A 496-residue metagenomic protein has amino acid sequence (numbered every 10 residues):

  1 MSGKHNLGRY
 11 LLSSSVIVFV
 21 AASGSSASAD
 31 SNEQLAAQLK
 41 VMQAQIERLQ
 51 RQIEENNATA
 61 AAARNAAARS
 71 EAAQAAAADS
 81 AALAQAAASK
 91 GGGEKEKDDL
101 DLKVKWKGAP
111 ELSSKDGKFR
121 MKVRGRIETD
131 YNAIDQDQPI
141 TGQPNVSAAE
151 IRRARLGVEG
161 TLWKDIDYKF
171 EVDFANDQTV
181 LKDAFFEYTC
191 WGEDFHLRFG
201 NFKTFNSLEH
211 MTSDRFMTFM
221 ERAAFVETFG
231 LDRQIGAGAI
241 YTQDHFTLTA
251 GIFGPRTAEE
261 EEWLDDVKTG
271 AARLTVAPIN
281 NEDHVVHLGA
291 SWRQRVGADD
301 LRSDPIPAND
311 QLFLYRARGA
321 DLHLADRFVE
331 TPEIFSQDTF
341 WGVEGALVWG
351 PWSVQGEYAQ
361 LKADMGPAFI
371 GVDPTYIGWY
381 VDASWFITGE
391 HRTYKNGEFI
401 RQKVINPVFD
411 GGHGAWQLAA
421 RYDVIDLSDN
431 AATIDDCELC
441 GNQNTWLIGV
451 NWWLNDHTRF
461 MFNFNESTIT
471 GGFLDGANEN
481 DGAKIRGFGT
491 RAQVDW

Functional and structural regions predicted by a protein language model:
S2-S26: Gram-negative bacterial Sec-dependent N-terminal signal peptides
Y10-L11, L102-K103, E150, F229-G230 (+3 more regions): Short hydrophobic/aromatic segments of transmembrane alpha-helices and their interfaces
A27-E128, H391-V404, E438, W496: N-terminal periplasmic/intermembrane-space "pro-region" immediately following the signal or transit peptide
S31, Q38, M42, L49-Q50 (+14 more regions): A general secondary-structure boundary signal
K105-A298, T375-D410, Q417-A432: Outer membrane beta-barrel
Y188, R302-W496: Outer-membrane beta-barrel pore domains
